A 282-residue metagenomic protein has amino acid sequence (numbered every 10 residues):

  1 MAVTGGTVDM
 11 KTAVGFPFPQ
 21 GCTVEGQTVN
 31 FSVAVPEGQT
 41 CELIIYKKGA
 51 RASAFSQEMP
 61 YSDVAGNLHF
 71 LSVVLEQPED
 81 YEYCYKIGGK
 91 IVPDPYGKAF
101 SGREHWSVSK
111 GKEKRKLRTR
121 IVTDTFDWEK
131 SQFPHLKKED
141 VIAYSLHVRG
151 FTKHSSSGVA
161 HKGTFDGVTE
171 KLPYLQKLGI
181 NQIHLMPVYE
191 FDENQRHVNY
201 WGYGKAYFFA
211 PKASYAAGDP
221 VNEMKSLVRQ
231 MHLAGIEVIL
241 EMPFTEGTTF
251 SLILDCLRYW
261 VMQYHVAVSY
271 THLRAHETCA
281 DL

Functional and structural regions predicted by a protein language model:
M1-T28, D63-S145, T152-S156: The feature marks proteins involved in alpha-glucan
V33, L146, L175, L185 (+1 more regions): Conserved, mostly hydrophobic/aromatic
V35-T40: Short proline/glycine-enriched turn/loop motifs at strand-loop junctions of beta-rich domains
I142-Y144, I183, V238-L240, S269: Hydrophobic faces of well-ordered beta-strands that scaffold small-molecule active sites in alpha/beta enzyme cores
V159-H161, F191-L233, E246-Q263: Aromatic- and acidic-residue-enriched carbohydrate-binding clefts of CAZyme catalytic domains
K171-Y189: Catalytic domains of carbohydrate-active enzymes, especially glycoside hydrolases
G179-N181, A234-I236, H265-A267: Short, well-ordered coil/turn segments that N-cap beta-strands
T271-T278: Conserved small/polar residues in nucleotide/adenosyl-binding loops
